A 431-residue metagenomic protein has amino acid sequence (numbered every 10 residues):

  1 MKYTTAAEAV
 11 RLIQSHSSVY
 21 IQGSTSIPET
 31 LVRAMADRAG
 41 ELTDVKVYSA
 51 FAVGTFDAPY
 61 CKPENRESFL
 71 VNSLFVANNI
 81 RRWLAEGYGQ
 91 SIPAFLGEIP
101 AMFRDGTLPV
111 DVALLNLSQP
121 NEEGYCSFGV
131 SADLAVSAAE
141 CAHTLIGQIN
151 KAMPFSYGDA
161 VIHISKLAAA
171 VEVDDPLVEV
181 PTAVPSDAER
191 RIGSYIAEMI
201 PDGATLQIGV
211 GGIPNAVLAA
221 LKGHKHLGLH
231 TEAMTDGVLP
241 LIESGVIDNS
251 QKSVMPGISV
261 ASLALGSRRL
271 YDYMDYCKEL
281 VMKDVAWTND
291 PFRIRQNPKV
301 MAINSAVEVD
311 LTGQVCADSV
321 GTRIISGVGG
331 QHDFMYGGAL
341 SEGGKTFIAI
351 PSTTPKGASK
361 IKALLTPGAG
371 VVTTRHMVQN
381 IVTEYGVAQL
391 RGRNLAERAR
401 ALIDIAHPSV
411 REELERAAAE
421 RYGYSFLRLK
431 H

Functional and structural regions predicted by a protein language model:
M1-H431: Conserved alpha/beta enzyme-core scaffold
